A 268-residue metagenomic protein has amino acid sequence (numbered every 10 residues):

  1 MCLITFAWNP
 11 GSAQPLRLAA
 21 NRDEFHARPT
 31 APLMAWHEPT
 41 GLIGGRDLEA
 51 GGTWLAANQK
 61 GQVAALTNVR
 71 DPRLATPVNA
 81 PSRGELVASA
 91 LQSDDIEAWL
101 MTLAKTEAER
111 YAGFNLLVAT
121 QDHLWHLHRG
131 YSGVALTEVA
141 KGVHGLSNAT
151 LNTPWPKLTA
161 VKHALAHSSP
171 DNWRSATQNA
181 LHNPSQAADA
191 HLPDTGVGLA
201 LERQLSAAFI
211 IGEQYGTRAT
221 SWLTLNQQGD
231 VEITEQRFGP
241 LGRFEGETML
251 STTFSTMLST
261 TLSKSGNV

Functional and structural regions predicted by a protein language model:
M1-V268: N-terminal nucleophile
